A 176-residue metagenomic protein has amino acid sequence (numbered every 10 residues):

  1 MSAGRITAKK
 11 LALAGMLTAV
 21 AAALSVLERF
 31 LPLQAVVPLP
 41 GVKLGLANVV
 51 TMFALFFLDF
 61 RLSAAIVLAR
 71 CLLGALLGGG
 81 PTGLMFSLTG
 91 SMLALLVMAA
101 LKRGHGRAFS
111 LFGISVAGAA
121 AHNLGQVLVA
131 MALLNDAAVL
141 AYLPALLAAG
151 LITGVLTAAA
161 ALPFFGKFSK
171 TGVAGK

Functional and structural regions predicted by a protein language model:
S2-F53: Hydrophobic transmembrane alpha-helices
I6-L17, L44, N48, S63 (+5 more regions): Residue-level signature of transmembrane alpha-helical entry/exit and packing/kink sites in multi-pass membrane
A14-M16, A23, I66, S87-A121: Short helix-perturbing small/polar motifs within transmembrane alpha-helices
A21-V26, M52, A75, S91 (+3 more regions): Transmembrane alpha-helical segments of multi-pass membrane transport proteins and ion-pumping complexes
S25-L44, A69-M98, L111, L134-A138 (+1 more regions): Interfacial aromatic-anchored transmembrane helix boundaries in multi-pass membrane proteins
P38-P40, G80, L84-M85, G104-K176: Membrane-embedded alpha-helical hairpins and interfacial helices in multi-pass inner-membrane proteins
L44-F60, V97-K102: Generic transmembrane alpha-helix motif of multi-pass integral membrane proteins
L58-L68: Transmembrane-helix signature of polytopic, membrane-embedded enzymes that assemble or transfer cell-envelope glycans
